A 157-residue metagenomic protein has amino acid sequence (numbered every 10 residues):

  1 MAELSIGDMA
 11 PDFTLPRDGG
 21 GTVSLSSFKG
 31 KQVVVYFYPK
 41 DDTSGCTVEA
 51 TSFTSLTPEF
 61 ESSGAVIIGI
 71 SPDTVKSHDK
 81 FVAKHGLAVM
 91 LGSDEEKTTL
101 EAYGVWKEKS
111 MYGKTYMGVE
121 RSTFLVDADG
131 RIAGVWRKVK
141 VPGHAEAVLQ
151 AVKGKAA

Functional and structural regions predicted by a protein language model:
M1-A157: Chalcogenol-based redox active-site neighborhoods
